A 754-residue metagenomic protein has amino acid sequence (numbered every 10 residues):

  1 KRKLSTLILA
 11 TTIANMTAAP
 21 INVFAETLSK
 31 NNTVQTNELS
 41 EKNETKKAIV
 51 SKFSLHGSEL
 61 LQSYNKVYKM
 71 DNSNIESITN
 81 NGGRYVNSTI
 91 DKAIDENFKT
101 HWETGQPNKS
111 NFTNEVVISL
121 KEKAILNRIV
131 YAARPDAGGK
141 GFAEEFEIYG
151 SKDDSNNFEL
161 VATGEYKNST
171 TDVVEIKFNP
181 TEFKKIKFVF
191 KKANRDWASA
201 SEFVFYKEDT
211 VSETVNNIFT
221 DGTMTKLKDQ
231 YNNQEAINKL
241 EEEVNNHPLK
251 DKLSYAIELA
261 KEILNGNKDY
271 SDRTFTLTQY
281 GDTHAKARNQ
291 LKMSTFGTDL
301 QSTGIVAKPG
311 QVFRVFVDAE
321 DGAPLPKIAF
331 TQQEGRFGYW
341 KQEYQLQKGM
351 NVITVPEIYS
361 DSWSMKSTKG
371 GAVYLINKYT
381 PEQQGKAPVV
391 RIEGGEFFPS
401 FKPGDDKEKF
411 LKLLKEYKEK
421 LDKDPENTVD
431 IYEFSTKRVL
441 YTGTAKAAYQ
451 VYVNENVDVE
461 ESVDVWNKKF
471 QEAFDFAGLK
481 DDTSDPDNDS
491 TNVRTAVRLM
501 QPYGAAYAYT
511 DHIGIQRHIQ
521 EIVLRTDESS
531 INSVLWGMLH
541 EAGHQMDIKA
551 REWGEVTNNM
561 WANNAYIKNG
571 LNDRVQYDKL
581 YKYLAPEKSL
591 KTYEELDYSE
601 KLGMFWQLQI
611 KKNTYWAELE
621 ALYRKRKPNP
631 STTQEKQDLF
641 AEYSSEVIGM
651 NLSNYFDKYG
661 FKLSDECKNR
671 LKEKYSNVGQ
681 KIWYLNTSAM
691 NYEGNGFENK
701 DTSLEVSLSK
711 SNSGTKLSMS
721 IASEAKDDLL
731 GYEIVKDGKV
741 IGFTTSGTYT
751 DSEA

Functional and structural regions predicted by a protein language model:
K1-K52: Gram-positive Sec-dependent secretion signals
V34-T45, V211-N265: Beta-rich interaction/scaffold domains
E38-K121, R134-G141, E213, N233 (+2 more regions): Disordered, acidic Ser/Thr/Pro-rich linker "stalks" and the adjacent N-terminal cap of the next globular domain
I94-F158, T170-E213: Aromatic, loop-rich ligand-recognition surfaces of beta-strand-rich domains
L259-F401, M719-G738, G742-A754: Beta-strand-enriched, solvent-exposed domains that form extended recognition/catalytic surfaces
N265-T274, H284-A285, K636-G742: Beta/coil-rich, acidic/histidine-enriched accessory regions frequently appended to metallopeptidases
K308, F316-E320, T331-Q345, M350-L440 (+1 more regions): Zn2+-dependent metallopeptidase catalytic core
Y417-K611, W616-K625, P630, F640: Catalytic cores of extracellular degradative/oxidative enzymes
